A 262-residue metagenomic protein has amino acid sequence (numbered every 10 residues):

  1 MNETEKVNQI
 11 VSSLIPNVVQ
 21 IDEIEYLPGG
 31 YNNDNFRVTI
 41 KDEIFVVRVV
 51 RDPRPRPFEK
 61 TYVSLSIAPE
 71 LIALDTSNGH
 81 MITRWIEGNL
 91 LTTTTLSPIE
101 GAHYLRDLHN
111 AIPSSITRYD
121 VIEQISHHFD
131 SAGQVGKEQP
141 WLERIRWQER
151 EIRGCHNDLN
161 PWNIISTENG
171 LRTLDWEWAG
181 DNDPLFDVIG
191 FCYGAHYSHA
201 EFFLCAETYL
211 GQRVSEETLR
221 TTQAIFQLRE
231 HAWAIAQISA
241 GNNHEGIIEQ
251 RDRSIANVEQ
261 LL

Functional and structural regions predicted by a protein language model:
E3-V18, A111-N157, P161-W162, T167 (+2 more regions): An alpha-helical support segment within catalytic cores of ATP-dependent transferases
V18-Y26: Conserved N-terminal boundary motif of the eukaryotic protein kinase catalytic domain
Y26-G30, L74-T76, T222-Q223: A short beta-turn/loop motif at secondary-structure boundaries
P28, N32-T39, V47, L142-V188: Active-site acidic catalytic loop and adjacent metal/ATP-binding pocket of ATP-dependent phosphoryl transfer enzymes
N33, E43-L108: A conserved alpha-helical element in kinase catalytic cores
D52, G79-T94, N110-P113, H127-H128 (+1 more regions): A glycine-centered beta->alpha junction motif in the catalytic cores of kinase/phosphotransferase enzymes
D52, G88, L171, A179-D181 (+1 more regions): Activation segment
L185-V214, A224-N242, D252, N257: Active-site activation/catalytic loop segments of kinase-like enzymes and analogous catalytic loops in related
